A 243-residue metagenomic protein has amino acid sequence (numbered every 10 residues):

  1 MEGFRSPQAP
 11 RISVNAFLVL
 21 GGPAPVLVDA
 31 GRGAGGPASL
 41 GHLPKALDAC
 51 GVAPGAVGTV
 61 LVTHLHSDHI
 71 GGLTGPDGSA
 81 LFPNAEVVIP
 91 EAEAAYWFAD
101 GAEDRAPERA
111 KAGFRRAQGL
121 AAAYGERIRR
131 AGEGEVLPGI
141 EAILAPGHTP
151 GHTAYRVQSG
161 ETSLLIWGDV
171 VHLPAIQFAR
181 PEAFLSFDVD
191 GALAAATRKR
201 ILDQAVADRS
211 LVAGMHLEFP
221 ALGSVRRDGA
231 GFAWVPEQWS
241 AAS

Functional and structural regions predicted by a protein language model:
M1-C50, A154-D169: Conserved beta-strand hairpin/beta-sheet module of binuclear metal-dependent hydrolase folds, prominently
V26-V28, L61, V87, L164-I166 (+1 more regions): Residue-level marker for buried hydrophobic side chains located in beta-strands that build the well-ordered beta-sheet
A30-G33, L65, A92-E93, H148-T149 (+2 more regions): Active-site metal-binding loops of divalent metal-dependent hydrolases
G41, A46-V52, A56, L81-L144 (+2 more regions): Metallo-beta-lactamase
G41, G160-S243: Cap/insert and terminal regions of metallo-dependent hydrolase folds
K45, G71-A80, S224-V225: Metal-dependent catalytic neighborhoods of phosphoester/phosphodiester hydrolases
A56-D68: Metallo-beta-lactamase
H66-H69, E141-Y155: Active-site glycine- and acidic-residue-rich loops that bind and position anionic ligands or nucleotide-like cofactors
